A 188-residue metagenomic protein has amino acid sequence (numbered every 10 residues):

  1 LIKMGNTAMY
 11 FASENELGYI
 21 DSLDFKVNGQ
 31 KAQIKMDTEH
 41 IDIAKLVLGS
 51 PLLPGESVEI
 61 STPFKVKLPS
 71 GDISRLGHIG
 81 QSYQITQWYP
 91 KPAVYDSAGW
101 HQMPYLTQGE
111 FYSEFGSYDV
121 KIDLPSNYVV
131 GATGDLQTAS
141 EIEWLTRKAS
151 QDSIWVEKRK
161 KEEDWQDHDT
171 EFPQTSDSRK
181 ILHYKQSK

Functional and structural regions predicted by a protein language model:
I2-Q30, K35-D37, P63-K188: Extended, low-hydrophobicity, Ser/Thr/Pro/Gly-biased non-transmembrane segments
F11, K45-P51: Second-shell loop/turn segments in exported
T38, P51-P54: Short proline/glycine- and polar residue-rich coil/turn motifs
D42-L46, V58: Short strand-edge motifs at loop-to-beta-strand transitions and within beta-strands of extracellular beta-rich domains
L53-T62: Short Pro-Gly-centered flexible turn/kink motifs
